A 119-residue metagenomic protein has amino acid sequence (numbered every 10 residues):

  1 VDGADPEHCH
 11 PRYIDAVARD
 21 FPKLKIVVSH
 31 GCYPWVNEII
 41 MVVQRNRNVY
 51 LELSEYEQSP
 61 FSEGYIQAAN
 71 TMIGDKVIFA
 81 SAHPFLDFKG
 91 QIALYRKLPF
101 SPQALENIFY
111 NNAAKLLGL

Functional and structural regions predicted by a protein language model:
V1-I78: Catalytic pocket-lining loop regions of alpha/beta-barrel enzymes, especially the amidohydrolase/enolase/GH5 lineages
H30, L51, A82, L105 (+1 more regions): Divalent metal-coordination and catalytic microenvironments
C32, N48, E55, P84 (+2 more regions): Residue-level preference for alpha-helix termini and adjacent loops
I73-K76, K89-L119: Mid-to-C-terminal alpha-helical segments outside catalytic/metal-binding sites
A80-F88: Short glycine/proline-rich, acidic loop/turn segments that cap or connect secondary-structure elements
